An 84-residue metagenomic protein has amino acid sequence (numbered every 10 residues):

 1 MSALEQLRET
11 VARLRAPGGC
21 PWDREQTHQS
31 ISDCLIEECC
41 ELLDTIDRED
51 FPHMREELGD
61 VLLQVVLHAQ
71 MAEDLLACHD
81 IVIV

Functional and structural regions predicted by a protein language model:
M1-L58, L63-V84: Flexible "arm" and connector segments at domain edges
